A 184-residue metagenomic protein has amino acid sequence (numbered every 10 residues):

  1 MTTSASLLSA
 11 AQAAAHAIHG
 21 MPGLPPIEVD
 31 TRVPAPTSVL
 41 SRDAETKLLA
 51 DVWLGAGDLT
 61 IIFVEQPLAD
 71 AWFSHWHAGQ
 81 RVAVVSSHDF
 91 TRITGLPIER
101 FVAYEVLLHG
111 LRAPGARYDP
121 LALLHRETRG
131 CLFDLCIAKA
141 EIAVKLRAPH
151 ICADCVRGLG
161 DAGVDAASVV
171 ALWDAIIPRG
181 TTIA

Functional and structural regions predicted by a protein language model:
M1, I62-V64, V85-H88: Conserved beta-strand segments of the P-loop GTPase G domain that flank and frequently precede/overlap
M1-D51, G55: Propeptide-to-catalytic entry region of secreted or membrane-anchored zinc metalloproteases
D30-S38, V84-G95: Long, charge-dense
D51-D58, H77-G79: Flexible, charged surface loops at secondary-structure boundaries
A56-P67: A short, hydrophobic beta-strand-centered structural micro-motif
P67-R81, I93: Catalytic zinc-binding patch centered on the HExxH motif and its immediate surroundings that defines zinc-dependent
H77-G79, R117-A184: Metalloprotease/metallohydrolase-associated module, dominated by Zn2+-dependent proteases
S87-A122: Active-site recognition of the HExxH zinc-binding catalytic motif
